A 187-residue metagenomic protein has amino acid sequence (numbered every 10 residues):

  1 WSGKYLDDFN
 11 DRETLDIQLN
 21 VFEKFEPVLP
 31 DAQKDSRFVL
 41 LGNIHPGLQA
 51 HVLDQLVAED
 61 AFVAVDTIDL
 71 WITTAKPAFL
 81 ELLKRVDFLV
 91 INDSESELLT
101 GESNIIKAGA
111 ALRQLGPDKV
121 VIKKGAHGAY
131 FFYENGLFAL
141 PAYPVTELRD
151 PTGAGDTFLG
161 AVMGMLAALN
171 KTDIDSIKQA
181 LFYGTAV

Functional and structural regions predicted by a protein language model:
W1-L40, D54-D60: Conserved N-terminal subdomain of the carbohydrate kinase-like
L19-K24, T67-T73: Short gly/ser/thr-rich secondary-structure transition/capping motifs
F25, L48-Q49, A75, I105: Amphipathic coiled-coil/heptad-repeat helices and related helical stalk/stem segments that mediate oligomerization
L29, F79, L148: Acidic, amphipathic alpha-helical patches
N43-L48, I68-I72: Short beta->alpha connector loops
D54-F62, D69-P141: Conserved phosphate/ATP/ADP-binding segment of small-molecule kinases
I105-V187: Conserved phosphate-binding/catalytic region of the ribokinase-like
